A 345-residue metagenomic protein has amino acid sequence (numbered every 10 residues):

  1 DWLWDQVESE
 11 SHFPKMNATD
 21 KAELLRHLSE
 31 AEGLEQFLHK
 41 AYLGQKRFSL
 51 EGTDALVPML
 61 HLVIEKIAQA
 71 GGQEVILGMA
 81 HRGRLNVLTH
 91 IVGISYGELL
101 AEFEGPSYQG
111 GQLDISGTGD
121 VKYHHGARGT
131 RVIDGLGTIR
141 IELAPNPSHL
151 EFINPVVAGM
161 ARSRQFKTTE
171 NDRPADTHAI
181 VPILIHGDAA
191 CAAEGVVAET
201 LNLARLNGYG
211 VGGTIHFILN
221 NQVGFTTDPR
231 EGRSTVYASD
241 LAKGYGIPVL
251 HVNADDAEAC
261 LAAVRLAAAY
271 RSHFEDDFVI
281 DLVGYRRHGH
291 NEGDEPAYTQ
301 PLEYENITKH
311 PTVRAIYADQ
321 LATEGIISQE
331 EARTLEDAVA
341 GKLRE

Functional and structural regions predicted by a protein language model:
D1-V197, L201-T214, L219-R230, S234 (+3 more regions): Conserved internal helical-beta-strand scaffold that buttresses enzyme catalytic cores
G224-T235, K243-G289, G293, A297: Conserved phosphate-handling catalytic cores of large alpha/beta enzymes
D240: Active-site-proximal loop->helix
T299-Y304: A mobile, often basic/glycine-rich helix-loop segment that functions as the active-site lid/recognition loop
E305-P311: Flexible glycine-/small-residue-enriched beta->alpha junction loops that bind anionic phosphate/pyrophosphate groups
